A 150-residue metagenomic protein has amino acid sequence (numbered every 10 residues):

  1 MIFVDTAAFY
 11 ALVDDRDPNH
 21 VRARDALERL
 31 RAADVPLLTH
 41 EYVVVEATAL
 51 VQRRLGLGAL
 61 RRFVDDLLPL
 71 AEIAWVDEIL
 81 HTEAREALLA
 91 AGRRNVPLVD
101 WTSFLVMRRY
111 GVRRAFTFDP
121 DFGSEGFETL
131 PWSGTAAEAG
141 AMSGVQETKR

Functional and structural regions predicted by a protein language model:
M1, F104-L105, R109-R150: Acidic, PIN/NYN-like endoribonuclease modules and their adjacent C-terminal/linker elements
M1-T39, Q52-F63, A136-R150: Short, well-structured N-terminal submotif of metal-dependent ribonuclease cores
D5, E46, D100, D119: Acidic active-site catalytic centers that drive phospho-/nucleotidyl reactions and related ester hydrolyses
F9, V44, H81, F122-G123: A generic structural signal for short hydrophobic patches within well-formed alpha-helices
A32-L37, L70-E72, G111-R113: Short active-site oxyanion
L38, A74, L130: General small-molecule cofactor/ligand-binding pocket signal
I73-A115: Active-site neighborhoods of divalent-metal-dependent phosphate/nucleic-acid chemistry enzymes
